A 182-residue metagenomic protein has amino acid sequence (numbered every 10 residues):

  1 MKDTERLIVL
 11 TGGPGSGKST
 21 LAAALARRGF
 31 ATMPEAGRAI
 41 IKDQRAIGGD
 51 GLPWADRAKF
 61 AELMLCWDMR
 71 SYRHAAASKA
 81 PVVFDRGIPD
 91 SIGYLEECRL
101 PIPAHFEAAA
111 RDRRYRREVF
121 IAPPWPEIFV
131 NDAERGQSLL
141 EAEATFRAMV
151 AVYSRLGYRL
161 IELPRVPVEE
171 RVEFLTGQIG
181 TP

Functional and structural regions predicted by a protein language model:
L10: Hydrophobic anchor at the beta1->P-loop junction of P-loop NTPases
G13, L25: P-loop (Walker A) phosphate-binding loop of NTP-binding proteins
G17: Conserved glycine(s) of the Walker
L21-A22: Post-Walker A alpha-helix
A26-W67: Conserved substrate/cofactor phosphate-moiety recognition/catalytic segment in nucleotide-dependent phosphotransferases
A61-R114, F129: Glycine-rich phosphate-binding loop used to anchor ATP phosphates in small-molecule kinases, encompassing both
R99-V166: A glycine- and Lys/Arg-enriched "phosphate-lid" helix/loop adjacent to the NTP-binding pocket of small-molecule kinases
